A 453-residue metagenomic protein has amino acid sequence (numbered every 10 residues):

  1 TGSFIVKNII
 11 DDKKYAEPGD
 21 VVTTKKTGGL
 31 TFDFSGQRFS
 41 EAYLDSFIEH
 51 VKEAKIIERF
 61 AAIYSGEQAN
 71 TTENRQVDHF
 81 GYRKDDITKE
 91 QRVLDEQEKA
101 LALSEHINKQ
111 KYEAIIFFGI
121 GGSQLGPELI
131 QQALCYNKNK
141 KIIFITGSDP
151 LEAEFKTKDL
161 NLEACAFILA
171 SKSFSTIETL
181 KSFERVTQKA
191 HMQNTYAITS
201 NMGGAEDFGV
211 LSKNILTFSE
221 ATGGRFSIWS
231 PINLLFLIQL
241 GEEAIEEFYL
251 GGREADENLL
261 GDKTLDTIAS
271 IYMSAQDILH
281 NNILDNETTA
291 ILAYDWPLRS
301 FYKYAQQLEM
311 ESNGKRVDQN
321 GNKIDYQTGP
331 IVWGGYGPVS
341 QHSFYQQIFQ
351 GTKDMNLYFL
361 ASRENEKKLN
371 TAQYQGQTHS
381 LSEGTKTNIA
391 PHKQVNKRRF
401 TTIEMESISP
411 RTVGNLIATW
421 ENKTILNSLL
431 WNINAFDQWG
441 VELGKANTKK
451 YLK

Functional and structural regions predicted by a protein language model:
G2-K109, Q373-Q377, L381-E383: Extended, charge-enriched "interface" segments that sit outside catalytic cores
D12, A16-P18, G119, I168 (+4 more regions): Buried hydrophobic positions in well-ordered alpha/beta secondary-structure cores of metabolic enzymes
G81-R92, Y112-I116, K140-I143, A164-S175 (+8 more regions): Glycine- and acidic
A102-D262, A446, K450: Glycine-rich phosphate-binding loops that contact phosphosugars or nucleotide phosphates
H191-Y358, R363-L369, L443-K453: Active-site phosphate/pyrophosphate-binding segments
E366-H392: Acidic, Ser/Thr-rich peripheral helices and adjacent loops at domain boundaries
R411-A418, L430: C-terminal target-recognition/interaction regions appended to catalytic cores
N427-K453: Generic C-terminus detector
